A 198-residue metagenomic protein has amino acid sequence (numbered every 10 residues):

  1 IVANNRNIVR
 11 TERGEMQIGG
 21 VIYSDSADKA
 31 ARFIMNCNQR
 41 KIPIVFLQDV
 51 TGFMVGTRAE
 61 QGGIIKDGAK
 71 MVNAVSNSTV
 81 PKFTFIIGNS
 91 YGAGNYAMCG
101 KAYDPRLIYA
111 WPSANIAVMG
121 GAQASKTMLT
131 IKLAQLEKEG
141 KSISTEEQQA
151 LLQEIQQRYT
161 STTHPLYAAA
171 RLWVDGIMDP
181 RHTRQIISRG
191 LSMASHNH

Functional and structural regions predicted by a protein language model:
I1-H198: Ligand-binding clefts of soluble mixed alpha/beta catalytic domains
